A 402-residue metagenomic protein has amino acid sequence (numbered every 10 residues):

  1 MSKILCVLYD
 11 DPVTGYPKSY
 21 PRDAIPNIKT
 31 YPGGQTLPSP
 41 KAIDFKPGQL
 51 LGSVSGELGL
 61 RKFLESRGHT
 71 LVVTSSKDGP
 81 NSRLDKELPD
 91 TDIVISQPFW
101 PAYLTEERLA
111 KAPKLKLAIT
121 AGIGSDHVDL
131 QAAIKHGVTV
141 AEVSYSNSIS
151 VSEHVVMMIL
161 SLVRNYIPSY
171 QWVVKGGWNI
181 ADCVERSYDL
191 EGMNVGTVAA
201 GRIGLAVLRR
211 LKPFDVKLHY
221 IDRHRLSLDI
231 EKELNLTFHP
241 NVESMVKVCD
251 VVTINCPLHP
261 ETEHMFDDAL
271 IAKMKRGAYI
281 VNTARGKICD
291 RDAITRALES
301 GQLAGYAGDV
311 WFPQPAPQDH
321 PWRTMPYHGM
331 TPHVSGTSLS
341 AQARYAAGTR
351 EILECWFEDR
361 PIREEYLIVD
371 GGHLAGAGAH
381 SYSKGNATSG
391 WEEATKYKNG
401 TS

Functional and structural regions predicted by a protein language model:
S2-T139, D267, E392, K396-S402: An N-terminal-biased, well-structured beta-alpha scaffold segment characteristic of Rossmann-like dinucleotide-binding
V72, H219, K287: Conserved beta-strand positions in the Rossmann-like core of class I SAM-dependent methyltransferases
P89-D90, K111-K114, K247-V248, K273-R276 (+1 more regions): Alpha-helix C-terminal capping/helix-to-coil transition sites in glycosyltransferase folds
P98-F99, I123, D250, C256-L258 (+2 more regions): Short glycine-/small-residue-rich Rossmann-like dinucleotide-binding loops
G124-H127, E142, S146, R202: Residue-level detector of alpha-helix initiation sites
H136-V138, V143-N194, A206-R209, P213 (+4 more regions): Phosphate-binding beta-alpha-beta segment of Rossmann-like dinucleotide-binding domains, i.e., the NAD(P)
Y166, A181-R276, K384-S402: Rossmann-like dinucleotide/phosphate-binding beta-alpha-beta segment
G277-S402: Rossmann-like dinucleotide-binding domain for NAD(H)/NADP(H)
